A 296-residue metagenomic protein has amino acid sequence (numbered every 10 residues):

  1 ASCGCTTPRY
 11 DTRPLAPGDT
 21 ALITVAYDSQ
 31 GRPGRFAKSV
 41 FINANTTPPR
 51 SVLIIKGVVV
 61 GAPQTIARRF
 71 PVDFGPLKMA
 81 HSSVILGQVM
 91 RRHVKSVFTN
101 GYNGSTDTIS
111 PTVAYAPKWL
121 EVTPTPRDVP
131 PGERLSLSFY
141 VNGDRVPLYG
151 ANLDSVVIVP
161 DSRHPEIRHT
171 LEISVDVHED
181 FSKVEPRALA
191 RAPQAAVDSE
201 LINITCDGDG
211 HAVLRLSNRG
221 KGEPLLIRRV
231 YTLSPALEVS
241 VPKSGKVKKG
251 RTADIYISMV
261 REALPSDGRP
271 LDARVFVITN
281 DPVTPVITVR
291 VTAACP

Functional and structural regions predicted by a protein language model:
A1-T20, S105-R134, K221-Y256: Surface-exposed binding patches on compact interaction domains or structured appendages
I23-G31, L137-R145, I255-A263: Short, hydrophobic beta-strand segments
D28, N43-T47, N142, V159-R163 (+2 more regions): Beta-strand-rich extracellular modules
Q30-S39, R91-F98, D144-V157, R168 (+2 more regions): Short, solvent-exposed loop/turn segments enriched in Ser/Thr/Gly
N45-Y102, D161-K221, D281-P296: Long, low-complexity ectodomains and other extracytoplasmic segments of secretory-pathway proteins
T112, E121-T123, P130-S138, G143-V184 (+1 more regions): Acidic, serine/threonine- and glycine-rich low-complexity intrinsically disordered segments that serve as flexible
A212-R219, P224-L233, E238-N280, T284-A294: C-terminal soluble interaction/assembly domains
